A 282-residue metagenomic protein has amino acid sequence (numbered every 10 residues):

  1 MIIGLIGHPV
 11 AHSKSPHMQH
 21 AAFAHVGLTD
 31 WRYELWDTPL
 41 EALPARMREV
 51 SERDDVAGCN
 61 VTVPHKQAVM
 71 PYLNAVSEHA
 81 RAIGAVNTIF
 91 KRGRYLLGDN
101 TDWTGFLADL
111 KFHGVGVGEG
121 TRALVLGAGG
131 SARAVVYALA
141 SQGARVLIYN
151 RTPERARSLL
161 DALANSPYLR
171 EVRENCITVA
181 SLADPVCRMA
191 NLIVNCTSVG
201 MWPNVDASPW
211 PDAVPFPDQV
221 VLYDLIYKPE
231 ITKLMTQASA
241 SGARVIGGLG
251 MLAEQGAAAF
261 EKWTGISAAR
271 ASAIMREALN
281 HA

Functional and structural regions predicted by a protein language model:
I2, R32, R122, A144-L147: Residues at the starts of beta-strands that form the adenosine-phosphate
I2-V115: Phosphate/diphosphate ligand-binding glycine-rich loop within oxidoreductases
G7, N100-W103, K111-G114, E119-A140 (+1 more regions): Glycine-rich adenosine-cofactor-binding loop
V61-A68, G130, S198-M201, K228: Short glycine-rich anion-binding loops that position phosphate/pyrophosphate groups of nucleotides and phosphorylated
G120, V221, L225-A282: Adenosine-phosphate binding glycine-rich loop
L139-R145, A240-R244: Conserved S-adenosyl-L-methionine
A144-L169: NAD(P)-binding Rossmann-fold cofactor-contacting core
R170-V245: Rossmann-like adenosine-cofactor binding region
